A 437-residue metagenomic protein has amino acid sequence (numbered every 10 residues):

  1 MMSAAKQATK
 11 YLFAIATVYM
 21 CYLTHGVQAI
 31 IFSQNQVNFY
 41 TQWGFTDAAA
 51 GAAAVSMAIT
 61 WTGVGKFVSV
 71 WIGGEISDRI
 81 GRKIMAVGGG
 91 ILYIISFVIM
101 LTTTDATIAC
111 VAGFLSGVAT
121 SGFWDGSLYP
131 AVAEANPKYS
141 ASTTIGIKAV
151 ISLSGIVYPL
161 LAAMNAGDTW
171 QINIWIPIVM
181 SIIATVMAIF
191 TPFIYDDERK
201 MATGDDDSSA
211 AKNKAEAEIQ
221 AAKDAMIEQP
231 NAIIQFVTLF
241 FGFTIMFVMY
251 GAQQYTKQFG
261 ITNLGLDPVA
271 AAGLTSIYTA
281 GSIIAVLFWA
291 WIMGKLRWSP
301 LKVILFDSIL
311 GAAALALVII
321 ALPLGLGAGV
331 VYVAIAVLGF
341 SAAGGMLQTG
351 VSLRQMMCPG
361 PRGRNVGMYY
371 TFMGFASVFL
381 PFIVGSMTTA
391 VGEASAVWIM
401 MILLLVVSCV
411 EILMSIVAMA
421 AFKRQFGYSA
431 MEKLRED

Functional and structural regions predicted by a protein language model:
F13-D47, M249-K257, L380: Extracytoplasmic
I30, I59-W71, G155-I156, T279-L287 (+1 more regions): Residue-level signature of mid-helix packing/kink "hotspots" within the transmembrane helices of 12-pass Major
F32-S33, P230-V286: Extracytoplasmic gate region of multi-pass secondary transporters
V68-A106: Conserved MFS/SLC helix-loop-helix module at the cytosolic interface between two early adjacent transmembrane helices
V68-G81, A285-S299, T388: Helix-to-loop junctions at the C-terminal end of transmembrane segments in multipass secondary transporters
A112-A149: Cytoplasmic helix-loop-helix junction between adjacent transmembrane helices in 12-TM secondary transporters
Y139, T143-D196: Helix-loop-helix hairpin linking two adjacent transmembrane segments in secondary transporters
S299-T349: C-terminal transmembrane helical hairpin of 12-TM major facilitator-type secondary transporters
